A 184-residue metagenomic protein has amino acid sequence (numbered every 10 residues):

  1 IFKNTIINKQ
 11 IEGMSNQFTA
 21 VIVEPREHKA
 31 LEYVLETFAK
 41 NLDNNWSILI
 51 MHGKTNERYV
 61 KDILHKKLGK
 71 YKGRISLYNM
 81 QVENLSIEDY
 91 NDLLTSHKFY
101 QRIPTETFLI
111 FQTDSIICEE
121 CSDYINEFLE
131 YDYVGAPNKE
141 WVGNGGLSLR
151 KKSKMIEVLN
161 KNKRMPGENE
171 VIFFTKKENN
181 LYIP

Functional and structural regions predicted by a protein language model:
I1-K40: N-proximal low-complexity "stem/linker" segments adjacent to membrane-targeting elements
N16-F18, K40-I50, G73-I75: Short loop->beta transition adjacent to catalytic acidic/histidine clusters or analogous donor-positioning motifs
I22-P25, I50-K54, G135: Short beta-strand/turn micro-motifs composed of small residues that flank or help shape donor/cofactor-binding pockets
M51-E106: Active-site-proximal specificity loops/subdomain of glycosyltransferases
V60-K61, E119-S122, L159: Short glycine-/acidic-enriched loop or helix-start segments at secondary-structure transitions that form or flank
T105-I117: Short beta-strand-to-loop acidic/aromatic patch adjacent to the donor-nucleotide binding site
I116-V142: Conserved donor-nucleotide/metal-binding helix-loop-beta segment in metal-dependent transferases, i.e., the alpha-helix
V142-P184: Catalytic core and acceptor-binding pocket of nucleotide-sugar-dependent glycosyltransferases
